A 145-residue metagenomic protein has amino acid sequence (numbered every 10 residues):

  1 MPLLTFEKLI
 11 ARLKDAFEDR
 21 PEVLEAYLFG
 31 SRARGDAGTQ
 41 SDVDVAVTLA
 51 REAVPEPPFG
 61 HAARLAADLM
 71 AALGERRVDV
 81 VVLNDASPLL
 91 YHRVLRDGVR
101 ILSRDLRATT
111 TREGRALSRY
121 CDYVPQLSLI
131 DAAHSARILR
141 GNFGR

Functional and structural regions predicted by a protein language model:
M1-E25, A33-T39, A50-R145: Catalytic core of pol beta-like nucleotidyltransferases
D44-A46: Short, well-ordered beta-strand segments
